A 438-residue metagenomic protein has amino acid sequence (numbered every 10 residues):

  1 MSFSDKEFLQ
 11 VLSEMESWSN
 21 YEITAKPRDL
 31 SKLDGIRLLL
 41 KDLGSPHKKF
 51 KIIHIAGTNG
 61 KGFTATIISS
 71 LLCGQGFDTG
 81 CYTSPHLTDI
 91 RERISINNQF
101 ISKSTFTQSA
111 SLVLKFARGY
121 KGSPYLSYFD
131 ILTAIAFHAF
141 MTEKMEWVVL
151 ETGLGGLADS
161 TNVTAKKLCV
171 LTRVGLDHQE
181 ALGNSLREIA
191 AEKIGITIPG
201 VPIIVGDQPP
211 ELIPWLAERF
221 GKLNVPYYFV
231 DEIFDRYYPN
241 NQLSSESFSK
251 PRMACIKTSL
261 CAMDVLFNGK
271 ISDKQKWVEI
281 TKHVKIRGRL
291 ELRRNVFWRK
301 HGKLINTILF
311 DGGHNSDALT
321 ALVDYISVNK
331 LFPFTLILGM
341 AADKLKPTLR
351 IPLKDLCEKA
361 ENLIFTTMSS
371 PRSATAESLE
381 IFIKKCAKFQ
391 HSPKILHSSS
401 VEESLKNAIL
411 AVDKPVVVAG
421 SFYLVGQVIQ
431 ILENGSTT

Functional and structural regions predicted by a protein language model:
M1-G57, T64-Q75, Y82, R118-S123: Short functional linear segments
T66-V113: N-terminal phosphate/diphosphate-binding loop that engages ATP/GTP or pyrophosphate donors across diverse enzyme folds
I68-C73, I383-C386, L432: Hydrophobic alpha-helical packing residues
G119-K121, L132-D207: Flexible active-site lid/hinge loop adjacent to a nucleotide/diphosphate and Mg2+-phosphate binding pocket
W147-T152, D159-V170, V174-H178, E188 (+1 more regions): Nucleotide phosphate-binding/pyrophosphate-handling subdomain across enzymes that bind or process nucleotide phosphates
K167-L168, A181-I196, V201-D264, V278: Internal gly/pro-rich beta-alpha loop/helix module that stabilizes soluble enzyme cofactors or their anionic handles
P209-Y228, E232, L304-I308, P352-P415: C-terminal helical cap/extension that packs against the catalytic core of soluble nucleotide-cofactor enzymes
E403-E433: A glycine-rich beta-strand to alpha-helix segment that forms a phosphate/ribose-binding loop at ligand/cofactor sites
